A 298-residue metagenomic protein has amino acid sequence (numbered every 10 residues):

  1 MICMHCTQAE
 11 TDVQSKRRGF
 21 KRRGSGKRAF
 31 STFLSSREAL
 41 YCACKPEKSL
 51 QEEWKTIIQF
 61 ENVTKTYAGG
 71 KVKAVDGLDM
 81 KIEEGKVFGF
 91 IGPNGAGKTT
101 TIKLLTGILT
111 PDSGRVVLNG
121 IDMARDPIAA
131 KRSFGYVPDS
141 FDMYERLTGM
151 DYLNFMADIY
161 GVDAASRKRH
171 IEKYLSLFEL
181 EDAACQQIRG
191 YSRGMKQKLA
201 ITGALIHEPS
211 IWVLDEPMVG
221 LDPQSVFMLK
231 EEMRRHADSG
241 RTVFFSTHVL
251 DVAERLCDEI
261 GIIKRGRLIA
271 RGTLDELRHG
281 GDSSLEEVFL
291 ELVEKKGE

Functional and structural regions predicted by a protein language model:
E52-F60, T64-G77, K81-E84, P127: A short, flexible loop at the N-terminus of ABC-type nucleotide-binding domains that lies
G114-R125, A129-F134: Conserved ABC transporter NBD signature motif
N154, D158, A165-A183: Conserved ABC ATPase "signature" region
I206-S210: A short, proline-enriched helix->beta-strand linker immediately N-terminal to the Walker B motif in ABC-type P-loop
W212-E216: Catalytic Walker B motif of ABC-type/P-loop ATPase nucleotide-binding domains
V226-S239: Helical segment within the ABC ATPase nucleotide-binding domain
R271-G272: ABC ATPase "signature
